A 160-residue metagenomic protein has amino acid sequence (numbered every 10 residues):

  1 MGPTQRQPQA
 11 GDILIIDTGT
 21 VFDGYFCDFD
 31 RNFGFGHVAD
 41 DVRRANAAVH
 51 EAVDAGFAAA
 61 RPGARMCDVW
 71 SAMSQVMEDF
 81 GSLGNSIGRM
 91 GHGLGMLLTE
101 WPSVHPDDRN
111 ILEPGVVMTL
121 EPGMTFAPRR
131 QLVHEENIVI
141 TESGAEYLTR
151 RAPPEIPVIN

Functional and structural regions predicted by a protein language model:
M1-N160: Active-site neighborhoods and metal-handling regions in enzymes and metal-associated proteins
